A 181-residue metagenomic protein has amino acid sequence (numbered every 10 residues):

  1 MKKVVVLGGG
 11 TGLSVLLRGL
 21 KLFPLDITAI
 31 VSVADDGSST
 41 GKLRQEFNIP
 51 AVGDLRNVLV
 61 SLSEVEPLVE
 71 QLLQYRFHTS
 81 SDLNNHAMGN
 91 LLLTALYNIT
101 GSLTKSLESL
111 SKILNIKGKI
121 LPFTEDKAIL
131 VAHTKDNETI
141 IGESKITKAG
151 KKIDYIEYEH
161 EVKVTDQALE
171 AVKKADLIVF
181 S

Functional and structural regions predicted by a protein language model:
M1-V4: Extreme N-terminal starter segment of soluble prokaryotic enzymes
G8-T11, S181: Glycine-rich beta-strand-to-loop/alpha-helix junction loops that act as flexible
G12-L17: Short glycine/serine/threonine-rich phosphate/pyrophosphate-binding segments that cradle anionic phosphate groups
T28-V33: Short internal beta-strands
A34-K151: Electropositive, gly/pro-rich neighborhoods at or near active sites that engage anionic ligands
Y155-L169: Active-site glycine-rich loop that binds ribose-phosphate moieties when present
A175: An anion/phosphate-binding loop that grips the pyrophosphate of nucleotide cofactors and donors
